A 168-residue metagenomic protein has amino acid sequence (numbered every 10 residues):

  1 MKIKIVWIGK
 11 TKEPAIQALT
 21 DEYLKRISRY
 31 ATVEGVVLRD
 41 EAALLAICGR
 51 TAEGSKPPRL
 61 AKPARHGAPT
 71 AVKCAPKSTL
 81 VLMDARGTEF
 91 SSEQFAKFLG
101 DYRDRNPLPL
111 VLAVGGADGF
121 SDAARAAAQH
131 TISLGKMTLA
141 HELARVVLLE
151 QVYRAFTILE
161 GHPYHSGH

Functional and structural regions predicted by a protein language model:
M1-Y23, I27: N-terminal beta1-alpha1 ligand-phosphate binding loop
I5, V81, G115, L148: Conserved RecA-like P-loop NTPase ATPase core
T11, A85-T88, G116-G119: Short glycine-rich anion-binding loops that position phosphate/pyrophosphate groups of nucleotides and phosphorylated
Q17-T20, S92-A96, R125, R145: Conserved strand-to-helix beginnings and helix N-cap segments that scaffold or border functional pockets
Y30-K62, T70-V111: S-adenosyl-L-methionine/SAH cofactor-binding core of RNA-modifying enzymes
P109-A123: Short glycine-rich, acidic/polar surface loops and turns
D122-H168: Structured adenosyl-cofactor binding patch, chiefly the S-adenosyl-L-methionine
